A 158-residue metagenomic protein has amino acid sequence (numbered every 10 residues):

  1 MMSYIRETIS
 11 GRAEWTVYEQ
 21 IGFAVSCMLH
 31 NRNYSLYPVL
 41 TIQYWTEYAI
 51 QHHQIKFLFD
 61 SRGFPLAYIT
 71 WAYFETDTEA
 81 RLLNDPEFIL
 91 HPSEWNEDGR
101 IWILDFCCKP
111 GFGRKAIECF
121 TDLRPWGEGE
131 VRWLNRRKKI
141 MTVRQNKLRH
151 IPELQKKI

Functional and structural regions predicted by a protein language model:
M1-T41: Short amphipathic alpha-helix that is part of the acyltransferase structural core
W45-F57, F74-T78: A short helix-loop-beta-strand connector motif used in the catalytic cores of GNAT acetyltransferases and, in some
F57, G63-Y73: Conserved beta-strand in the GNAT
S61-R62, R137: Solvent-exposed strand-loop boundary residues in beta-sheet-rich modules
D77-R149: Acyl-donor binding region in acyl/amide transferases
R149-I158: Acidic, Ser/Thr-rich peripheral helices and adjacent loops at domain boundaries
